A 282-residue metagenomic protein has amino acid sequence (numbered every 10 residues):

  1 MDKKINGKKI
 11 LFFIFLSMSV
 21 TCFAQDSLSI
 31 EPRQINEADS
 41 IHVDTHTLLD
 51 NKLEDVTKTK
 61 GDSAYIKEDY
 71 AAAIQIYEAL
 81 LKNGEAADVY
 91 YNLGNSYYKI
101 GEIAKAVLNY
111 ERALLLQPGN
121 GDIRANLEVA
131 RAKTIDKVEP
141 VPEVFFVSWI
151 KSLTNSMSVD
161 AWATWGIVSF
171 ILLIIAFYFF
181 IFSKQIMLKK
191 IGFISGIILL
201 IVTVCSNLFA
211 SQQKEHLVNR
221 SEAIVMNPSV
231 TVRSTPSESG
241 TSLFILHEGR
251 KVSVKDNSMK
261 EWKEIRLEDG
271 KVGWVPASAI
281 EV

Functional and structural regions predicted by a protein language model:
D136-I181: Membrane-embedded alpha-helical segments of integral membrane proteins
S234-E248: SH3/SH3-like (including bacterial SH3b) beta-barrel domains that bind proline-rich motifs or cell-wall ligands
F244-A277: SH3/SH3-like beta-barrel superfamily modules
